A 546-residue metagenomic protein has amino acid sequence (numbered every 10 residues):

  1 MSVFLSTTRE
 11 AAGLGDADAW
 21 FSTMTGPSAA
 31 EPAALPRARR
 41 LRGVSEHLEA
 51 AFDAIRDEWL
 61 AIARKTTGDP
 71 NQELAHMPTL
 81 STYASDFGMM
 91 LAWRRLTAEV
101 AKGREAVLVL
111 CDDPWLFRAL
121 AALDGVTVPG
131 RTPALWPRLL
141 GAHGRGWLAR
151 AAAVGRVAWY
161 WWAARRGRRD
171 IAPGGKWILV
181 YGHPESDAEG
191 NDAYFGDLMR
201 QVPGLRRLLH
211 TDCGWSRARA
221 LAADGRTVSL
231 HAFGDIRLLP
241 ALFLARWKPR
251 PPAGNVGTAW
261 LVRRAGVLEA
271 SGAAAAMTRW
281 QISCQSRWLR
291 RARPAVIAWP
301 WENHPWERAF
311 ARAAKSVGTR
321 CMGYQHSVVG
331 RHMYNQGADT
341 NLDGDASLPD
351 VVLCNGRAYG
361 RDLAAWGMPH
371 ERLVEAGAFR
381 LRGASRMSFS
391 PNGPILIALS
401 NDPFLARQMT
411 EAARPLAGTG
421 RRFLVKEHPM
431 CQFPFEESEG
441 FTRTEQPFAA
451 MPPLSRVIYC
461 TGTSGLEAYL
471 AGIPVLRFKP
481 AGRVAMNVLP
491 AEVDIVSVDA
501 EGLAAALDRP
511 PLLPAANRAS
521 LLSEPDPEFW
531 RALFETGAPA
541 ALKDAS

Functional and structural regions predicted by a protein language model:
M1-S546: Catalytic-core helical/loop segments in enzymes performing group transfer/polymerization on anionic/lipid-linked
